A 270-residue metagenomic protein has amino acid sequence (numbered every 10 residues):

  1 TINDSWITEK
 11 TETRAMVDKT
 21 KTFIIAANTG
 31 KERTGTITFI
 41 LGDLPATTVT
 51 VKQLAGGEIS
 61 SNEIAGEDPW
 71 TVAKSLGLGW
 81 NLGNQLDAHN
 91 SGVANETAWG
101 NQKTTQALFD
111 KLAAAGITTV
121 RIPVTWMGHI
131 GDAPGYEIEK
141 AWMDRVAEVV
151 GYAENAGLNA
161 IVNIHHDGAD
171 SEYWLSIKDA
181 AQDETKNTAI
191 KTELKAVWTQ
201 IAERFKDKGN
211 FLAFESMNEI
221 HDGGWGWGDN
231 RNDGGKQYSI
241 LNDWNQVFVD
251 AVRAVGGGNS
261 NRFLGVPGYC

Functional and structural regions predicted by a protein language model:
T1-T22: Surface-exposed binding patches on compact interaction domains or structured appendages
K21-I25, K31-D43: A short beta-strand micro-motif common to beta-rich folds, especially ectodomain repeats
L44-G57: C-terminal edge beta-strand
G56-T119: N-terminal carbohydrate-binding accessory modules
L78-L82, V120-I122, A160-I164, L212-F214 (+1 more regions): Hydrophobic faces of well-ordered beta-strands that scaffold small-molecule active sites in alpha/beta enzyme cores
A88-T97, W126-D144, G168-A189, G224-D233: Surface-exposed, active-site-proximal loop segments in enzymatic domains
T104-S171, D179, E193, L241-G258: Aromatic-lined substrate-binding rim segments of carbohydrate-active enzymes
T188-C270: Active-site region of glycoside hydrolase catalytic domains
